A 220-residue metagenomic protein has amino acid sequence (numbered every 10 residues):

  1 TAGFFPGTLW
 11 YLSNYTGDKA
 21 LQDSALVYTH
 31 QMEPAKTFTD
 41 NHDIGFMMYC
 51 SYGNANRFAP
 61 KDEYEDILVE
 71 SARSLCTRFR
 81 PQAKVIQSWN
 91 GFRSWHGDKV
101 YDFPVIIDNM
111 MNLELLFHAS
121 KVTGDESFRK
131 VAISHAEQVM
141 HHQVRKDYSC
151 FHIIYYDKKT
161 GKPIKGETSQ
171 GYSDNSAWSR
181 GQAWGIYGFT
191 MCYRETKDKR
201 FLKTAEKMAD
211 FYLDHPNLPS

Functional and structural regions predicted by a protein language model:
T1-S220: Glycan-recognition and catalytic cores of secretory/periplasmic carbohydrate-active enzymes
